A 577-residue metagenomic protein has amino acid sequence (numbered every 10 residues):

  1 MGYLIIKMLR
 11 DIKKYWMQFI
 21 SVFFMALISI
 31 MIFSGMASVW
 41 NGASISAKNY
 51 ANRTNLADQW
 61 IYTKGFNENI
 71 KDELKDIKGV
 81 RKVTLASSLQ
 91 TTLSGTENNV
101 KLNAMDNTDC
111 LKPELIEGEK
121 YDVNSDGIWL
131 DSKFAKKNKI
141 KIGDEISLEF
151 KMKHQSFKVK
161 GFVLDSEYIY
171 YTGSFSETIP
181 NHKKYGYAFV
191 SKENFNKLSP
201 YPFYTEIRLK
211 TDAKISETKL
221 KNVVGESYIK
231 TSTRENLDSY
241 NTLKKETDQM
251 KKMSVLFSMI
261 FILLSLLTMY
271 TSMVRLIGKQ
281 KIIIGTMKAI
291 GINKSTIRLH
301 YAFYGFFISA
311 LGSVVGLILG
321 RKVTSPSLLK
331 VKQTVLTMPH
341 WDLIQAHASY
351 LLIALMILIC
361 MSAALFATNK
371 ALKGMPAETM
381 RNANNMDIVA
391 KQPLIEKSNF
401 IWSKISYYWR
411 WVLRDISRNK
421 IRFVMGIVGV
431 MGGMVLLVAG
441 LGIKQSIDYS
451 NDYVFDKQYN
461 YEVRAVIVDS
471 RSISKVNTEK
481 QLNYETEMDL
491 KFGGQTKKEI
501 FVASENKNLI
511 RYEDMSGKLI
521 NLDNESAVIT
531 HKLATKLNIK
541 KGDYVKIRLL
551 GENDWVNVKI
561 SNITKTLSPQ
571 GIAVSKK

Functional and structural regions predicted by a protein language model:
M1-L266, R275, T334, S450-R464 (+2 more regions): Membrane transport/envelope proteins' first extracytoplasmic loop
M1-S34, A302, K391-M434: N-terminal Sec/SRP start-transfer signal
Y3, K373-K391: Short cytosolic juxtamembrane segments of multi-pass membrane proteins
S21-I32, K251-T271, G305-G316, A348-L352 (+3 more regions): Alpha-helical transmembrane segments of integral membrane proteins
M36-V39, M253, M269, M273-Q280 (+3 more regions): Juxtamembrane alpha-helical signal-transduction segment immediately C-terminal to a transmembrane helix
I61, I405-K536, K540-D543, I547-L549: Juxtamembrane segments of multi-pass membrane proteins
Y270-R275, Q280-I282, F306-M338, A346-K373: Small-residue-rich transmembrane alpha-helices
